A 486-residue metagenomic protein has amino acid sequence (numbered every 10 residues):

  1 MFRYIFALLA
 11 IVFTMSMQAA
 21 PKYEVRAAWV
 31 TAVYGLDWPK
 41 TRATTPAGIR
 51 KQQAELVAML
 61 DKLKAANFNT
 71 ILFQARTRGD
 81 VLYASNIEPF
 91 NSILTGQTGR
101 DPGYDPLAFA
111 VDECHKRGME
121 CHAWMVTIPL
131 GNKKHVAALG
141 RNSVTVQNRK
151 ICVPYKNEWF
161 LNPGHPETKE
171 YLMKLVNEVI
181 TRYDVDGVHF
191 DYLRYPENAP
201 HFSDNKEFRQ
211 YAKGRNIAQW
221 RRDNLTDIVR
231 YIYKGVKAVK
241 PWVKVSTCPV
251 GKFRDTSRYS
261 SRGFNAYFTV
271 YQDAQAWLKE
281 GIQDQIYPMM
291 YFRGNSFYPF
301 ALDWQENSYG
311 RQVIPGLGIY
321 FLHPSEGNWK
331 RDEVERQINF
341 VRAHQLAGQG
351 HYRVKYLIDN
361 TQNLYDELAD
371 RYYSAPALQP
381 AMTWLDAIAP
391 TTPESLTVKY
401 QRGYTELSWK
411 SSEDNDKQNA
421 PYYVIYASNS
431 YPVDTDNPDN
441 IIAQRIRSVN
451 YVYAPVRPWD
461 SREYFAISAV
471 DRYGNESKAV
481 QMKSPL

Functional and structural regions predicted by a protein language model:
Y23, T31-Q53, A123, I128-R182 (+1 more regions): Active-site-adjacent "subsite" loops/lids of carbohydrate-active enzymes
K51-D80, R182-V185, A276: Catalytic domains of carbohydrate-active enzymes, especially glycoside hydrolases
V81-G96, P129-Y155, L193-K213, R258-N265: Aromatic- and acidic-residue-enriched segments that line the glycan-binding/catalytic groove of carbohydrate-active
E167-N177, T181-G310, L317: Active-site neighborhood of glycoside hydrolase catalytic domains
A274-F297, R311-L385: Substrate-binding cleft of secreted/luminal carbohydrate-active enzymes
N363-Q418, G474-L486: Pro/Thr/Ser/Gly-rich low-complexity, intrinsically disordered linker/stalk tracts
S412-P438, R462: Solvent-exposed loop/turn segments flanking beta-strands in beta-repeat/beta-sandwich domains
Y453-E476: Beta-strand-rich modules
